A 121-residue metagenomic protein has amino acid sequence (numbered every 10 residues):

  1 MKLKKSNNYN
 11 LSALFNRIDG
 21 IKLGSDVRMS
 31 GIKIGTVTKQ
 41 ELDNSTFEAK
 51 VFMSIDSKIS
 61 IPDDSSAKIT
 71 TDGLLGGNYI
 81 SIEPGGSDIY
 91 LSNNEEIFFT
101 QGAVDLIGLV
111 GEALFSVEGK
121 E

Functional and structural regions predicted by a protein language model:
M1-N8, S12, K22-L23, T38 (+4 more regions): Extracytoplasmic/periplasmic terminal helices and flexible tails
L14-T46: Short extracytoplasmic
